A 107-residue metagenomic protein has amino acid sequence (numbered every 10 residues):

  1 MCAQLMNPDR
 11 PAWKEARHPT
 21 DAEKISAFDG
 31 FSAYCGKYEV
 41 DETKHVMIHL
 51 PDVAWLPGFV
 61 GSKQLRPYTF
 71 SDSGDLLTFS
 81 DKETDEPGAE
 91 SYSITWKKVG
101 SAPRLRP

Functional and structural regions predicted by a protein language model:
M1-P107: Lipid interaction determinants
